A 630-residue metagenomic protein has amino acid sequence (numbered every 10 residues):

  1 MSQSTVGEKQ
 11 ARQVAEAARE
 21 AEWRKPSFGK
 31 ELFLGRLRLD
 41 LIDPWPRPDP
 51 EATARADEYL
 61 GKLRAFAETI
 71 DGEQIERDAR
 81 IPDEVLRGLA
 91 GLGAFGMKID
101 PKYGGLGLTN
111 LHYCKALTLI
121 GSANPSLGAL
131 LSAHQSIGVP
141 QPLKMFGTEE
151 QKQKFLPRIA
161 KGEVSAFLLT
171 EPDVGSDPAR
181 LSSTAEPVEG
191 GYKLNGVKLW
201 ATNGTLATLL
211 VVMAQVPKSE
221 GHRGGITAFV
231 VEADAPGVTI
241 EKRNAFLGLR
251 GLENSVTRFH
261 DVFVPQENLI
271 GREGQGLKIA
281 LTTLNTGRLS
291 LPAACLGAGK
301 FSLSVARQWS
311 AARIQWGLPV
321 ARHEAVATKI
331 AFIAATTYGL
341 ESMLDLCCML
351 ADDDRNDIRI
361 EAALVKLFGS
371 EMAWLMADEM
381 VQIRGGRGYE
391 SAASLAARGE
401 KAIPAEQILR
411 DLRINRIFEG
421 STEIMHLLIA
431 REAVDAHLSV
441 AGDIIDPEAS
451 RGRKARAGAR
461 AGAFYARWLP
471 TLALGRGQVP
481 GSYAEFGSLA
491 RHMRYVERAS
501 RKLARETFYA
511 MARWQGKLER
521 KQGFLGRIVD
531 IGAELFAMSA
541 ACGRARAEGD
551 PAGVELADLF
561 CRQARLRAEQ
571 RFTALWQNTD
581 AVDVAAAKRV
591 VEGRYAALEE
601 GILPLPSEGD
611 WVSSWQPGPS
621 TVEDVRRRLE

Functional and structural regions predicted by a protein language model:
M1-H134, L143-Q153, P157, K161 (+5 more regions): Flavin-dependent oxidoreductase catalytic core characteristic of acyl-CoA dehydrogenase/oxidase-like enzymes
S132-V139, T170-D173: Short, glycine/charge-rich beta-strand/loop segments that flank catalytic centers and engage negatively charged groups
F155, T170, R180-L181, V197-L199 (+1 more regions): Short beta-alpha junctions and helix-cap segments that line functional grooves
K161-L169: A short, Trp-centered hydrophobic/proline-enriched beta-strand micro-motif
D173-S176, W200-N203, E220, F246-E253: Short Gly/Pro-enriched turn/cap motifs at secondary-structure boundaries
N195-T239: A short core secondary-structure module
G237-F246, G251, S255-T257: Glycine-rich active-site loop/lid that clamps phosphate-bearing ligands
